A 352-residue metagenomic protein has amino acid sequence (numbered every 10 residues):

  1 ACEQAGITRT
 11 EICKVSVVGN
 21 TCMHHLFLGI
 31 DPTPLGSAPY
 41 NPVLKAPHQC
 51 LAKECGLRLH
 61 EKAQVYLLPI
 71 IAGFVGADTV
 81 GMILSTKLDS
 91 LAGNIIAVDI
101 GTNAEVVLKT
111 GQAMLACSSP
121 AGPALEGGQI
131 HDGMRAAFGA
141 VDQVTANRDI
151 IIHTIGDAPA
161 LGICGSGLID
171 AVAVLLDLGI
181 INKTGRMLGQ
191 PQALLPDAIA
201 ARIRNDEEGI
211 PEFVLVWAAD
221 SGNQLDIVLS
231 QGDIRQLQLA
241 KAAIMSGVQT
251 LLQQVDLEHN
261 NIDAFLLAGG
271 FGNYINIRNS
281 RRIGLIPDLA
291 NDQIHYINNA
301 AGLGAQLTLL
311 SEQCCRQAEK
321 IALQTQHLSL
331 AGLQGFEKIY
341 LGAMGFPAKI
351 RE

Functional and structural regions predicted by a protein language model:
C2-V15, N20-I96, Q112, L229-Q236 (+2 more regions): Nucleotide/phosphate-binding catalytic cleft detector across ATP-hydrolyzing and phosphate-transferring enzymes
T8-N20, V172, N260-G269: Short glycine-rich phosphate-binding loop at a beta-alpha junction
N20-P34, A201, L257, G269-D288 (+1 more regions): Short glycine/threonine-rich loop-to-helix capping motif typified by GTGT followed within a few residues by an Asp-Pro
T33-Q49, G81-L84, D89-G167, N276-N298: Glycine-rich phosphate-binding loop of actin/hexokinase-like ATP-binding domains
I70-S85, Q238-A242, I294-S329: Glycine-rich phosphate-binding/hydrolytic loop that grips phosphoryl groups
V107-T110, R135-I199, A318-L330: A short helix-loop
T110-Q112, Q129, Q253, L257-I321: Catalytic phosphate/nucleotide-handling subdomain of diverse soluble enzymes
L176-Q254: A contiguous, well-structured pocket-lining segment that forms one wall/lid of small-molecule binding clefts in soluble
